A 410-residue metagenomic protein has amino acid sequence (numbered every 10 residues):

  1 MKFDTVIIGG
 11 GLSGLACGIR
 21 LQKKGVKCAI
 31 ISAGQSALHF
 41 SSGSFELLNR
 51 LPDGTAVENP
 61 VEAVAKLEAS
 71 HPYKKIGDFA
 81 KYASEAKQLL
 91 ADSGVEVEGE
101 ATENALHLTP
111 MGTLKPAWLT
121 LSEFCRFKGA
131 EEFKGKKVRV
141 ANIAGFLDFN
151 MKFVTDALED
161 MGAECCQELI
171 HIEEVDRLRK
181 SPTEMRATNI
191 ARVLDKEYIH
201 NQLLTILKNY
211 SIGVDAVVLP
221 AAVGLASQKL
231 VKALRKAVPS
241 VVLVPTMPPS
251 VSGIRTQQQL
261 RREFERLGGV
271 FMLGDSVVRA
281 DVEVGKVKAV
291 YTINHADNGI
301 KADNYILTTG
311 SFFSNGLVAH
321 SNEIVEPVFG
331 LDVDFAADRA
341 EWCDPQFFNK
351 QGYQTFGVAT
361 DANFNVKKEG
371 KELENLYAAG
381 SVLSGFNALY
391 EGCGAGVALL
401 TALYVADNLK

Functional and structural regions predicted by a protein language model:
F3-I30, L403-A406: N-terminal Rossmann-like FAD-binding beta1-loop-alpha1 element of flavoenzymes
T5-I8, I31, V277, G299-S311: Short hydrophobic core segments
I19, S42, N315-S321, E374 (+1 more regions): A conserved FAD-binding loop/helix module that cradles the flavin
A33-E68, E174-I190, G396: Conserved N-terminal glycine-rich FAD pyrophosphate-binding loop of Rossmann-like flavoproteins
E46-E132, V138-V140, F153-D160: Dinucleotide-binding Rossmann-like beta1-alpha1 core, especially the glycine-rich loop that anchors the ADP
F149, F153-M161, L194-A216, V223-R279: Helical element adjacent to the flavin cofactor pocket in flavoenzyme catalytic cores
R261, R279-G299, Y305: Conserved beta-strand-loop-beta-strand element in the redox core of flavoprotein oxidoreductases
A296-D297, V333-A388: FAD-binding beta-loop-beta segment adjacent to the flavin cofactor pocket
